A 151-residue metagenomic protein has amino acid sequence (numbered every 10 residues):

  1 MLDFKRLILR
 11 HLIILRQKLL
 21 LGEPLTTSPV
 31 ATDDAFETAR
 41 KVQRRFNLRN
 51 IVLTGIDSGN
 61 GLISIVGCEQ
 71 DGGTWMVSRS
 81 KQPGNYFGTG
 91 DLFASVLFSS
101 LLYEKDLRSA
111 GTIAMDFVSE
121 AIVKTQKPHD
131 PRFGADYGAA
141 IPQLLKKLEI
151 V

Functional and structural regions predicted by a protein language model:
M1-T74: Conserved phosphate/ATP/ADP-binding segment of small-molecule kinases
I13, Q17, G90, A110: Residue-level signal for inorganic ion chemistry
R16, G55-G59, S80-P83, A114-S119: Glycine-rich beta-alpha junction loops
G73-M76, S100-A114: Phosphate-handling active-site elements
T74-G88: Short pre-catalytic strand/loop immediately N-terminal to key active-site residues, enriched for Gly-Thr
G84-L107: Short, small-residue alpha-helix embedded
R108-V151: Charged C-terminal helix
